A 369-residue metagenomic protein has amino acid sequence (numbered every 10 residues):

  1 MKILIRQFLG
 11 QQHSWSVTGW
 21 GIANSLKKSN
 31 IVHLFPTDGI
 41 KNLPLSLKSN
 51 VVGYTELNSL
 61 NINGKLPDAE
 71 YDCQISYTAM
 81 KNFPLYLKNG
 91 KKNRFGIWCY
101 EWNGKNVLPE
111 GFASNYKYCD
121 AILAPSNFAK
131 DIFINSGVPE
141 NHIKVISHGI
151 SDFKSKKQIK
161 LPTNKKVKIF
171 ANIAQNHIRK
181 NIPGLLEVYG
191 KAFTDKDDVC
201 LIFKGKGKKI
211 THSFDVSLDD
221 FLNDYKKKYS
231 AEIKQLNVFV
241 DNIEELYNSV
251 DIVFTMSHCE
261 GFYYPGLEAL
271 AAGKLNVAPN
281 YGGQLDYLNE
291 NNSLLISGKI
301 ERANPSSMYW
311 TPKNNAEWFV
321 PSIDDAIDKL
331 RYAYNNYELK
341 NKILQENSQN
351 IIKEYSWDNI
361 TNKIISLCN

Functional and structural regions predicted by a protein language model:
L4, P44-G137: Extended catalytic core of nucleotide-activated donor transferases of GT-like folds
I146-K156, K206: Short beta-strand->alpha-helix junction loop in the catalytic core of nucleotide-activated group-transfer enzymes
P162-K180, L186-Y189, L201-F203: Conserved donor-binding/catalytic core segment of Leloir-type glycosyltransferases
H212-D241: Nucleotide-activated donor-binding/catalytic signature segment of Leloir-type glycosyltransferases, i.e., the conserved
H258: Aromatic "clamp/platform" in nucleotide-sugar-dependent glycosyltransferases that forms part of the donor/acceptor
L275-A278, L294-L295: Short hydrophobic beta-strand element within catalytic cores of glycosyltransferases and related nucleotide-activated
L285-Y332: Change "using UDP/GDP/dTDP sugars" to "using nucleotide sugars
E317-D325, Y332-S366: A charged, aromatic-enriched C-terminal amphipathic alpha-helix characteristic of glycosyltransferases across folds
